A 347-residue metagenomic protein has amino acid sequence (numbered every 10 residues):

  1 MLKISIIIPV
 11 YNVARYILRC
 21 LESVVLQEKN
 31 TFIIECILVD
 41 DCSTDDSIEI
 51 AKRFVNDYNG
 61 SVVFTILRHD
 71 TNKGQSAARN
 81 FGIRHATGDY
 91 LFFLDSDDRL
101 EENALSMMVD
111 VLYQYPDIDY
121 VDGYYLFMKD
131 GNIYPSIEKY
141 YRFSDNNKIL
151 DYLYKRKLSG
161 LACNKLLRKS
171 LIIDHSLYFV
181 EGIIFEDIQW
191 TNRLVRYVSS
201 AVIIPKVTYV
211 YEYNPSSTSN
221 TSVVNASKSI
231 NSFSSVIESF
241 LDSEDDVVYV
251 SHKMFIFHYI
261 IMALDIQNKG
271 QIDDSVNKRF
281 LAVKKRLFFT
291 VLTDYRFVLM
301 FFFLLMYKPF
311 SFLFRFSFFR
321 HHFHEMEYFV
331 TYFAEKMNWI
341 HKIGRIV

Functional and structural regions predicted by a protein language model:
V13-L26: Short, well-formed alpha-helical segments that are part of the catalytic scaffolds of diverse glycosyltransferases
Y16-L18, D45-F54, R99, N103: Acidic helix N-cap motif at the loop->helix transition within catalytic regions of sugar-transfer enzymes
S23, D40-I50, T71: A conserved acidic beta->alpha catalytic loop
I33-C42, T65-H69, S96: Short beta-strand/loop segment that forms part of the nucleotide-sugar
H69-A86: Glycine-rich, basic loop-to-helix element that forms the pyrophosphate-binding segment of sugar-nucleotide handling
Q75-S76, S96-V202, Y211-V224: Donor-binding/catalytic cores of nucleotide-activated saccharide and glycerol-phosphate transferases/polymerases
L91: Short aromatic/hydrophobic "clamp" motif used to bind/position activated sugar donors
G270-V347: Membrane-interface aromatic/basic loop that binds lipid-linked glycans or pyrophosphate carriers, typified by
